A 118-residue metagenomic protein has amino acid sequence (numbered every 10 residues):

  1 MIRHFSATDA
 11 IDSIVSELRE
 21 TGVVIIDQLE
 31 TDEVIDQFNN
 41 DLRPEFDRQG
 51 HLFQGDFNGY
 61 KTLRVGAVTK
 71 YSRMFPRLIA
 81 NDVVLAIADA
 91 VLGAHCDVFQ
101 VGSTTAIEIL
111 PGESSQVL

Functional and structural regions predicted by a protein language model:
M1-E20, D27-L118: Non-heme Fe(II)-dependent double-stranded beta-helix
